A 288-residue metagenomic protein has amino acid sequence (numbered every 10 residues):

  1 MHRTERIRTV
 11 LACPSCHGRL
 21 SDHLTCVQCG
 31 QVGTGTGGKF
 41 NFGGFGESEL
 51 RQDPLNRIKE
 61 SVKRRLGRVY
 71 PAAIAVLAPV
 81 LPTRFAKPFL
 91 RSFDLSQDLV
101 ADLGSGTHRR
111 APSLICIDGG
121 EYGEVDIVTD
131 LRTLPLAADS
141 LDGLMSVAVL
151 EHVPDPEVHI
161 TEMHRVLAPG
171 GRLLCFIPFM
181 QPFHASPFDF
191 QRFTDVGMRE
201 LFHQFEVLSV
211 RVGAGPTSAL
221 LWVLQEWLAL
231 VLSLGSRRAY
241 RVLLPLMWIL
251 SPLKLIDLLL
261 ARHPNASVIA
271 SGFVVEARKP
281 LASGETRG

Functional and structural regions predicted by a protein language model:
M1-A137, G143-V147, V268-F273, P280-G288: Conserved N-terminal segment of class I S-adenosyl-L-methionine
R91-S92, R165-A168: Glycosyltransferases and closely related glycan-assembly transferases that use nucleotide-activated donors
A111-S113, D126, D155-P156, H184-S186: Short glycine-/acidic-enriched loop or helix-start segments at secondary-structure transitions that form or flank
P135-A137, P154, T194: GHKL-family ATP-binding catalytic core of two-component histidine kinases
A148-H152: Short catalytic micro-motifs in class I SAM-dependent methyltransferases
V153-P154, L167-P169: Helix-to-beta-strand junctions that scaffold the AdoMet/dcAdoMet cofactor pocket in Class I SAM-dependent enzymes
E157-V158, E162, R172-A282: S-adenosyl-L-methionine-dependent methyltransferase catalytic module, highlighting the catalytic core
